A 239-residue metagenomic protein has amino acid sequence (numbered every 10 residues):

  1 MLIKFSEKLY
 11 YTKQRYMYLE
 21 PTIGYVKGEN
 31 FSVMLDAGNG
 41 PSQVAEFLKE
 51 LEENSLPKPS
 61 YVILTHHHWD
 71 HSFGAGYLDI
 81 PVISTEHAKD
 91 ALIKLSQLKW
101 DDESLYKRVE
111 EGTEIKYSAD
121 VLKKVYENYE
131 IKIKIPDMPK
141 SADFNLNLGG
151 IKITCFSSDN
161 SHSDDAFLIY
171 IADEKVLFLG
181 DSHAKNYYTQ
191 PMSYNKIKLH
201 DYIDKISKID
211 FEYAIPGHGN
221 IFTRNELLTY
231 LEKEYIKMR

Functional and structural regions predicted by a protein language model:
M1, K89, G112-V125, H200 (+2 more regions): Accessory terminal helices/loops
L2-K49, F167-D181: Conserved beta-strand hairpin/beta-sheet module of binuclear metal-dependent hydrolase folds, prominently
I3-K4, S72-D79, N147-G149: Short loop/helix-cap segments at secondary-structure boundaries that form the rim of catalytic
K8, V26, D36, L51 (+8 more regions): Divalent metal-coordination and catalytic microenvironments
S32-V33, A37-S42, N145, K152-E226: Metallo-beta-lactamase
S42-A88, S207-A214: Active-site metal-binding motif and surrounding structural segment of the metallo-beta-lactamase
E86-A91, H183: Short, acidic/turn-prone active-site loops that include or flank metal/cofactor- and phosphate-binding residues
I93-S157: Metallo-beta-lactamase
